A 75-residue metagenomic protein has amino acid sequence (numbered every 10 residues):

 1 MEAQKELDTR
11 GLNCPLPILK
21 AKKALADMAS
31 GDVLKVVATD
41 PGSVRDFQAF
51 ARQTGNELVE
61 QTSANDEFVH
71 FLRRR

Functional and structural regions predicted by a protein language model:
M1-M28: An N-terminal amphipathic alpha-helical segment
L16-K23, D40-N56: Amphipathic alpha-helical interaction surfaces in cytosolic regulatory modules
V36-V37: Active-site-adjacent beta-strand anchor residues
Q48-R75: C-terminal structural segments of small proteins and small subunits
